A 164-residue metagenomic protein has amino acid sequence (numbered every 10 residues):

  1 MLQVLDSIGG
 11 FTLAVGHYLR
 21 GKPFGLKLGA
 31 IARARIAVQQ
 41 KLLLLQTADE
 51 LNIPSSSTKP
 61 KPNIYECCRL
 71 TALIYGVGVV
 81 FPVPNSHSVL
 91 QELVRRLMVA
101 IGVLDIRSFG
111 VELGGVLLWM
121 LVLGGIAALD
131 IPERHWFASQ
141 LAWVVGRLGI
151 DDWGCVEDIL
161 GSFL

Functional and structural regions predicted by a protein language model:
M1-L164: Intrinsically disordered, low-complexity activation-like regions
